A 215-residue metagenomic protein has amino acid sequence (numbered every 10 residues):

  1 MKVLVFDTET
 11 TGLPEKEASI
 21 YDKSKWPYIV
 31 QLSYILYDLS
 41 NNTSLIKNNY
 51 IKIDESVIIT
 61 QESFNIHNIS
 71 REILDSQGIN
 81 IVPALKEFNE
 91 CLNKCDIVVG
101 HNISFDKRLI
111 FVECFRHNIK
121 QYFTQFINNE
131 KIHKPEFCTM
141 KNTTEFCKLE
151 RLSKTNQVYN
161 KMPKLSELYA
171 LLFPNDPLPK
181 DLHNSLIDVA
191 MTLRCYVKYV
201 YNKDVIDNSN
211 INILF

Functional and structural regions predicted by a protein language model:
M1-L4: Extreme N-terminal starter segment of soluble prokaryotic enzymes
T8-D22: Short acidic, Gly/Ser-rich segments with clustered Asp/Glu that frequently serve as metal-coordination loops in enzyme
K16, W26-I69, N89-F215: Metal-dependent phosphoesterase core characteristic of DEDDh/y 3'-5' exonuclease domains
D22-K25, L74, G78, L182: Flexible, glycine- and charge-enriched loops at secondary-structure boundaries
F64-E87: Metal-dependent phosphoesterase signature
